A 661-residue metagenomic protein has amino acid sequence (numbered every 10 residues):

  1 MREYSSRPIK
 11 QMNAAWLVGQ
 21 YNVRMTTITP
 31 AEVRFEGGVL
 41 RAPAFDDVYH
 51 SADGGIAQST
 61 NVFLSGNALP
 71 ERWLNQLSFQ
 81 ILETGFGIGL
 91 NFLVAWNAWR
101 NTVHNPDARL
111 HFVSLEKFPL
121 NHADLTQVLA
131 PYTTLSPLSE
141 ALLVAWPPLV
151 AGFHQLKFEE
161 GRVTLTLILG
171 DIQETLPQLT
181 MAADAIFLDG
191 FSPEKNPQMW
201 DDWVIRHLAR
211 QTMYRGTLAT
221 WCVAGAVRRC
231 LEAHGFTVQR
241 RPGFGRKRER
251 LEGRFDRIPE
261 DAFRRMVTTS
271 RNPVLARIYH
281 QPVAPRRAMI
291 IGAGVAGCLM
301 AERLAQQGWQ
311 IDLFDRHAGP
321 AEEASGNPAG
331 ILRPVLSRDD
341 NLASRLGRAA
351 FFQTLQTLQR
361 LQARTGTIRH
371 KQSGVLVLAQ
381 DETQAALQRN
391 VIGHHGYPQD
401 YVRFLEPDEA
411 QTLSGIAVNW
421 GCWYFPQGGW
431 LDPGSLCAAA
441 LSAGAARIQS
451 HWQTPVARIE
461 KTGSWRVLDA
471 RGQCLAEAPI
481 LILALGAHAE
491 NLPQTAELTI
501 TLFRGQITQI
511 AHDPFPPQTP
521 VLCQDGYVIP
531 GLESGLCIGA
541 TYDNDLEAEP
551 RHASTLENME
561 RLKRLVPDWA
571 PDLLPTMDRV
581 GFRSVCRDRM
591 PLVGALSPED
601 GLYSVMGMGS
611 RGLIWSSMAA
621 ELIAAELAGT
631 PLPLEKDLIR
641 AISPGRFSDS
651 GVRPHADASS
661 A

Functional and structural regions predicted by a protein language model:
R24-Q80, W96-T134, G645: Rossmann-like AdoMet
Q127-L176: S-adenosyl-L-methionine
S136-L138, R338-D339, T367-V377, Y401 (+4 more regions): Helix-loop-beta segment of a Rossmann-like dinucleotide-binding subdomain
D261-V283, M289-Q307, R316, A324-I331 (+3 more regions): Active-site substrate-recognition segment that forms the wall of the catalytic cavity or substrate channel
I331-L413: Dinucleotide-binding Rossmann-like beta1-alpha1 core, especially the glycine-rich loop that anchors the ADP
W423-T462, I480: Helical element adjacent to the flavin cofactor pocket in flavoenzyme catalytic cores
R471-I480: Core beta-strand elements of the Rossmann-like FAD/NAD(P) dinucleotide-binding domain in flavoenzyme oxidoreductases
D572-A661: C-terminal catalytic lobe of FAD-dependent flavoproteins
